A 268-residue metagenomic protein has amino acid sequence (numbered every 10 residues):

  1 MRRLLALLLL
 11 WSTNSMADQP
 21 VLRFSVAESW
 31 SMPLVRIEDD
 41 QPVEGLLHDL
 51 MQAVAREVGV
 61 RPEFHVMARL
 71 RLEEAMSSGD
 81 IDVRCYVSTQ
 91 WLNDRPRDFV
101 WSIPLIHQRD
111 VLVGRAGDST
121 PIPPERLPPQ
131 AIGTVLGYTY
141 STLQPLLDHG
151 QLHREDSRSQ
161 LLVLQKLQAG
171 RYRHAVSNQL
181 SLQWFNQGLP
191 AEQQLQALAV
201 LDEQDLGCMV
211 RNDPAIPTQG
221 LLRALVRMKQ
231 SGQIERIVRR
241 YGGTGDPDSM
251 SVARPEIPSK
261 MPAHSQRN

Functional and structural regions predicted by a protein language model:
Q19-L46: Short glycine-rich His-centered loop
E28-W30, I106-V111, Q187-V226, T244-H264: Periplasmic-binding protein-like
I37, M51-V60, W101-I103, P124-P128 (+3 more regions): Ligand-binding cleft/hinge of the Venus flytrap
G45-E57, G117-P121, E125-A131, G137-Y138 (+1 more regions): Extended ligand-binding regions for polar small-molecule ligands
Q52, F64-L127, L136, Y140 (+1 more regions): Acidic, polar ligand-binding/catalytic clefts
V60, S77-Y86, Q168-S177, S181: Alpha-to-beta junction loops
R61-F64, Y138-R154, R158, V226-N268: Ligand-binding clefts/hinges and TM-proximal coupling segments of bilobed small-molecule sensing domains
E63-E74, E155-Q165, A169: Short helix-initiation/N-cap motifs at beta->coil->alpha
